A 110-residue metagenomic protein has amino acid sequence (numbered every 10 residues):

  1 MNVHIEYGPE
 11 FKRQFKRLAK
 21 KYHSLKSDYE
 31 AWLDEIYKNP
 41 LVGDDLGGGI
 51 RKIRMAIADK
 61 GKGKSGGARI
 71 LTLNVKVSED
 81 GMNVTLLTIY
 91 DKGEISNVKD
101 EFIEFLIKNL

Functional and structural regions predicted by a protein language model:
M1-A31: Arg/Lys-rich, positively charged N-terminal/basic patches that mediate binding to nucleic acids
I5, H23-S27, G47, S65 (+2 more regions): Non-catalytic, surface-exposed connector residues within folded enzymatic/regulatory domains
Y37-G61: A short, surface-exposed loop/turn module that caps and links secondary-structure elements
K60-A68: Arg/Lys-rich, often Gly-containing low-complexity segments of ribosomal proteins
A68-R69, L73-L110: Enriched for short, Lys/Arg-rich terminal
